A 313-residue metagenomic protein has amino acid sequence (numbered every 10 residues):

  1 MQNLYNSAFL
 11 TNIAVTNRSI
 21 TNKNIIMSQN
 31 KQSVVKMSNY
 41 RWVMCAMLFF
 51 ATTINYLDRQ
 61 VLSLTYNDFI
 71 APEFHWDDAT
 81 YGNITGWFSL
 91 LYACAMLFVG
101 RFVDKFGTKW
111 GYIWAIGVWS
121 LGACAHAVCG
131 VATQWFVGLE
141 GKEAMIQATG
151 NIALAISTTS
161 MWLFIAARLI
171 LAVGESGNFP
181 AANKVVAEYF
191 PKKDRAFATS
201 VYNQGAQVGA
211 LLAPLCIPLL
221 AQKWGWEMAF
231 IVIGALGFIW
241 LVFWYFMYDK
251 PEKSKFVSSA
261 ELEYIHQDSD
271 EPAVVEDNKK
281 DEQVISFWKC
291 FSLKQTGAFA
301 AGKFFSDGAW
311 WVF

Functional and structural regions predicted by a protein language model:
V43-D78, F313: Extracytoplasmic
Q60, S89-L97, S176, A210-L211: Residue-level signature of mid-helix packing/kink "hotspots" within the transmembrane helices of 12-pass Major
L62-L64, L293-F313: Extracytoplasmic gate region of multi-pass secondary transporters
T65-C94, L139-G141, M145-T149, I156-W162: Extracellular/periplasmic helix-loop-helix junction of adjacent transmembrane segments in MFS-like secondary
G117-S157: C-terminal ends and interior cores of transmembrane alpha-helices in multi-pass membrane transporters/permeases
A167-Q207: Cytoplasmic helix-loop-helix junction between adjacent transmembrane helices in 12-TM secondary transporters
A206-K255: Helix-loop-helix hairpin linking two adjacent transmembrane segments in secondary transporters
